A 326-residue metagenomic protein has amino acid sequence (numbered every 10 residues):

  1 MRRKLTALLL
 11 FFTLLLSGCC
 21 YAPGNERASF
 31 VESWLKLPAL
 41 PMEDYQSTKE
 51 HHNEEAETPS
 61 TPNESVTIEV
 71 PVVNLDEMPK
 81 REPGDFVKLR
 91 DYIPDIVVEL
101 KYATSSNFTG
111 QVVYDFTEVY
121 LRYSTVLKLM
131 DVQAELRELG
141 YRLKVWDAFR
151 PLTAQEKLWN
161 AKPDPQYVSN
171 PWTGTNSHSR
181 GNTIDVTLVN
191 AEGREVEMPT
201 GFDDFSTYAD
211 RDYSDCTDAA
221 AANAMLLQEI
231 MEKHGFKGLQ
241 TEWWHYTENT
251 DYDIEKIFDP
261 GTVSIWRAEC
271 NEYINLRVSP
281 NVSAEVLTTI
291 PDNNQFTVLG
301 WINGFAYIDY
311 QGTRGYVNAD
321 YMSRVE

Functional and structural regions predicted by a protein language model:
R2-G24: Sec-dependent N-terminal signal peptides of Gram-positive bacterial secreted proteins and lipoproteins
C19-W146, N160-T241, T247-S264: Extracytoplasmic cell-surface/polysaccharide-interacting catalytic and binding patches
P151: Segments that shape or occlude catalytic/ligand-binding pockets
A154: Short, well-ordered surface patches within globular domains
G261-N275, T288-D292, L299-I302, S323-E326: SH3-family beta-barrel domains
P280-E285: Short alpha-helix capping/helix-loop boundary micro-motifs
A306-Y310: SH3/SH3-like beta-barrel fold
Q311-M322: A short macromolecule-binding patch
